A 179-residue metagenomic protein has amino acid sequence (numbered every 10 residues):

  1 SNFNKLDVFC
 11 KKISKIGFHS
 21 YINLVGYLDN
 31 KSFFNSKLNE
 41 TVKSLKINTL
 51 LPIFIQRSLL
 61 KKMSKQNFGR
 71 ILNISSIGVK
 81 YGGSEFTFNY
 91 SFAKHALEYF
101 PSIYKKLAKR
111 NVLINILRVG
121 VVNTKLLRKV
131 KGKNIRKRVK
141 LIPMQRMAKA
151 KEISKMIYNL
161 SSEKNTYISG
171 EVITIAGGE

Functional and structural regions predicted by a protein language model:
L24-N30, G178: Conserved NAD(P)H cofactor-binding loop of Rossmann-fold oxidoreductase domains
S32-F34, E40-L45, L127, R138: Substrate-binding pocket helix/loop in short-chain dehydrogenase/reductase
Q56-R57, S102: A short, exposed helix-loop element centered on a Lys and neighboring polar residues
R70-A96, P101-S102, K106-A108, V121: Catalytic loop of short-chain dehydrogenase/reductase
K80, L117-K129: Short, flexible catalytic-loop segment of classical short-chain dehydrogenase/reductase
L113, I168-G170: Short, small/polar-rich loop/turn modules that mediate ligand/substrate recognition or access, typified
I142-I153: A conserved structural motif in NAD(P)-dependent oxidoreductases
